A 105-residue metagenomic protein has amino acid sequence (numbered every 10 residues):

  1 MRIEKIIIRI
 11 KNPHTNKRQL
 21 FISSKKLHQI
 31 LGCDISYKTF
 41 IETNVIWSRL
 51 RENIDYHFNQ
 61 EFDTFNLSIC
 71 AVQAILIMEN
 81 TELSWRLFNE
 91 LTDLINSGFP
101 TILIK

Functional and structural regions predicted by a protein language model:
M1-F40, I54-K105: Positively charged, aromatic-accented nucleic-acid-binding surfaces
V45-Y56: Short, basic alpha-helical nucleic acid-contact segments in DNA-binding proteins and DNA transaction factors
